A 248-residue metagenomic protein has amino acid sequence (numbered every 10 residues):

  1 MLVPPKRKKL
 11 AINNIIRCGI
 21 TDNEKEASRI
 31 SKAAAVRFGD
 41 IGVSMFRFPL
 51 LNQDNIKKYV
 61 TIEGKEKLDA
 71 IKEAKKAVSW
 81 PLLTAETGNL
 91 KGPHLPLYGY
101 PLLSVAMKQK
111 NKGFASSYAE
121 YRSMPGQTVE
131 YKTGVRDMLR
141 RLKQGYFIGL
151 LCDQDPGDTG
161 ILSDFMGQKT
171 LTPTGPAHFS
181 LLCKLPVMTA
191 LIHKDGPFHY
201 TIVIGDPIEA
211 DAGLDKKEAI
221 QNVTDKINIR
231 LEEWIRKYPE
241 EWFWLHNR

Functional and structural regions predicted by a protein language model:
M1-W80, S117-Y118: Membrane-anchoring hydrophobic helices of lipid-metabolizing enzymes
K9-L10, M107-K112, T170-P173: Active-site metal-coordination segments of metallo-dependent hydrolases
A11, K67, K91-P93, Y118 (+2 more regions): Residues within well-ordered alpha-helices
I30-K32, D69, A74, Y98-Y100 (+1 more regions): Non-catalytic C-terminal accessory region of glycerolipid acyltransferases and related lyso-lipid remodeling enzymes
N55-T61, M107, M124-E130, F165-G167 (+2 more regions): Short, flexible loop segments at the rims of nucleotide/cofactor-binding pockets, characterized by
E73-T133, D155-I161: Catalytic core of membrane glycerolipid acyltransferases/transacylases, capturing the structured, soluble-facing
